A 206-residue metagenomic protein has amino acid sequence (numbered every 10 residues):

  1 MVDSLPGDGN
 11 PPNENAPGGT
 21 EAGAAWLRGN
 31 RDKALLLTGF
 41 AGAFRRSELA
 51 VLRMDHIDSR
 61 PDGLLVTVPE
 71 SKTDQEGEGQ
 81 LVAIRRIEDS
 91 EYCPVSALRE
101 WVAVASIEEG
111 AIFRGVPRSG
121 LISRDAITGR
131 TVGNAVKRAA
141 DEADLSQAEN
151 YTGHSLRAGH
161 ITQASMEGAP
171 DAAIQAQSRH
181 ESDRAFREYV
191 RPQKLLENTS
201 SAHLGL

Functional and structural regions predicted by a protein language model:
M1-S155, S165-A172, A176, H180-G205: Conserved catalytic core of the tyrosine transesterase superfamily
A158: Conserved glycine-rich beta-strand-loop-beta hairpin in the small C-terminal domain of fold type I
I161: Mobile, glycine-rich extracellular loop/lid and propeptide segments that shape or gate substrate/ligand access
